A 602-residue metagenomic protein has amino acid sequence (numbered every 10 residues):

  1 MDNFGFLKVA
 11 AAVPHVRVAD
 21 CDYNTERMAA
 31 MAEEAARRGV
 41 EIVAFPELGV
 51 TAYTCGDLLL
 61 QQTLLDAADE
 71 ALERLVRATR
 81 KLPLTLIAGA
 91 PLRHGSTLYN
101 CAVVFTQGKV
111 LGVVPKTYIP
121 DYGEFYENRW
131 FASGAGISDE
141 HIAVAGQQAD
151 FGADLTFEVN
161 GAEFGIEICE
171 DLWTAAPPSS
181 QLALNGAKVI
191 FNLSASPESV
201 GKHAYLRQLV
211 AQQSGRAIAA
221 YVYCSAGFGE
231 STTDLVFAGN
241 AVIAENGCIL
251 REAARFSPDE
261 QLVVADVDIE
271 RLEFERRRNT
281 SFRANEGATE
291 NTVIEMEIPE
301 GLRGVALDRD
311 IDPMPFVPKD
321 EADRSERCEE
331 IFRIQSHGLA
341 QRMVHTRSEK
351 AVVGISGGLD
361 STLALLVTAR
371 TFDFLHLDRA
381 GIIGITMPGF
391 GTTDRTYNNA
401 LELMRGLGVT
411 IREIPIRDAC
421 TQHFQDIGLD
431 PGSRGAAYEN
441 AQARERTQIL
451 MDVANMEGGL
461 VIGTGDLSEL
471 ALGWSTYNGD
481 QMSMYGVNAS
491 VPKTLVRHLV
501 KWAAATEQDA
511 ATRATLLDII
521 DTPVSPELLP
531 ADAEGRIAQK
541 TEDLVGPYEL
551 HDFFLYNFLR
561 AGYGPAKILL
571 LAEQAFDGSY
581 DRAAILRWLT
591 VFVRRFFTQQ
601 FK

Functional and structural regions predicted by a protein language model:
M1-G354, R370-R379, I411: Enzyme catalytic cores with a strong preference for nitrogen-chemistry domains
N24, N160, A217, F228-S231 (+3 more regions): ATP/NTP-dependent adenylation/nucleotidyl-transfer catalytic domains that generate, transfer, or process NMP-activated
